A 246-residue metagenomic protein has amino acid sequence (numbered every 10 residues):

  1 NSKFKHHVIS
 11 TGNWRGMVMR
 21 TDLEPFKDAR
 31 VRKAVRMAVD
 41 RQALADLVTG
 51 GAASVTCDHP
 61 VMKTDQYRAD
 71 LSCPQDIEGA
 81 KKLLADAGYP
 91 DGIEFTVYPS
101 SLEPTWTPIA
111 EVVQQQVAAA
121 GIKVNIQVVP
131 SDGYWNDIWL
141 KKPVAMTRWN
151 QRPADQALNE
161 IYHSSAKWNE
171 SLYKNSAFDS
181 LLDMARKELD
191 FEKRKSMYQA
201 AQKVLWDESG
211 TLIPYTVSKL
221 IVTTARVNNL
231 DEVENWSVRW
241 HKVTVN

Functional and structural regions predicted by a protein language model:
N1-S2, T11-T56, K81-L83, I93-W106 (+1 more regions): Alpha-helical secondary-structure segments
N1-V8, L140-V144, D155-N169, T224-N228: Ligand-binding "clamshell"
H6-V8, R15-V18, M37, H59 (+4 more regions): Structural recognition of the beta-strand scaffold that forms the well-ordered cores of secreted hydrolase catalytic
N13-V18, D58, L158, N169 (+2 more regions): Small-molecule pocket liners
A29-K33, A119-Y134, N159-A225, N246: Extracytoplasmic/peripheral linker and loop segments enriched in polar/acidic and small residues with frequent Thr/Pro
S54-D86, E103-W106: Structural transition elements
V97, I109, Q114-H163, M197: Periplasmic binding protein-like
I221-N246: Long beta-strand-rich cores associated with HINT superfamily self-processing modules
